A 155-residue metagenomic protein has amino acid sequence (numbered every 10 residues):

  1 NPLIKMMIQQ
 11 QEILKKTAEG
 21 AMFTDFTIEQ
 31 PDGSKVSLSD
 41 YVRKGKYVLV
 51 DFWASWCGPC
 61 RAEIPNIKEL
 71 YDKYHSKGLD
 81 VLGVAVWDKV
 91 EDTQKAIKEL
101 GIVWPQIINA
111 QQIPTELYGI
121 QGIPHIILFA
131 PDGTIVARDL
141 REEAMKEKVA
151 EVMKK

Functional and structural regions predicted by a protein language model:
N1-P31, V36-G45, K95-K98: N-proximal helix/coil linker or "cap" segments that precede and/or mark the start of modular domains
F23-T24, V48, I123-P124: Short loop/turn microsegments at loop-to-beta-strand junctions
I28-S34, K89, M145-E147: Extracytoplasmic and endomembrane cell-envelope/extracellular-matrix remodeling and assembly machinery
S37-Y41, S55-P59, V84-D88, T115-L117 (+1 more regions): Short, contiguous acidic/charged loop-to-helix segments that flank catalytic cores in large enzymes
K46, F52-E69: Conserved redox-active cysteine motifs that mediate thiol-disulfide chemistry, especially di-cysteine Cys-X(1-2)-Cys
L49-V50, V81, I126: Hydrophobic beta-strand anchors of alpha/beta hydrolase catalytic cores
R61-L100, A110-L117, E147: Structural microenvironment flanking redox-active thiols in thiol-disulfide oxidoreductases
A96-I102, N109-M153: Thiol/disulfide oxidoreductase modules built on the thioredoxin-like
